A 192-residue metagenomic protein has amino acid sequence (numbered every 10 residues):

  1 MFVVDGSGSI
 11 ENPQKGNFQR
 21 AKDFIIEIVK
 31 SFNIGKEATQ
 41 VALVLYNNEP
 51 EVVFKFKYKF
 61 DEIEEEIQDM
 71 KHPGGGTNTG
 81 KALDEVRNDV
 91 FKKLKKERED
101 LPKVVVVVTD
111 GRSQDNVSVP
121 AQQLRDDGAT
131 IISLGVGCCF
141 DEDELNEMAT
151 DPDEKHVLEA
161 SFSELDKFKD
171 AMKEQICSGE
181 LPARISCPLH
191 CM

Functional and structural regions predicted by a protein language model:
D5: Residues that scaffold, gate, or flank divalent-cation-dependent active/transport sites
G8-Q40: …and closely analogous acidic/polar surface helices at protein-protein or active-site interfaces in A-domain-like
G35-E37, R98-L101, L124-D126, T150: Extracellular/periplasmic catalytic domains that process cell-envelope and extracellular macromolecules
V41, E49-K103, R112-V119, L134-E147 (+1 more regions): Von Willebrand factor
I67-Q68, S118-I132, G137-E180: Von Willebrand factor A/integrin I-like adhesion domains
C177-M192: Extracellular mucin-like PTS segments
